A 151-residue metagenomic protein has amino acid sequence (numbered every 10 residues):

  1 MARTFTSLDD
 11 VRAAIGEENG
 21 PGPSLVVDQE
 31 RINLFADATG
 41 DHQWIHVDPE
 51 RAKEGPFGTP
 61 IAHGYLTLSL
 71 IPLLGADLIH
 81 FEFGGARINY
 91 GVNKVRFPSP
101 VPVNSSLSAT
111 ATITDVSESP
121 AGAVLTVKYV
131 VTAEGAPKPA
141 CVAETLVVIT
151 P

Functional and structural regions predicted by a protein language model:
M1-A13, V101-P151: HotDog/MaoC-like acyl-thioester-processing domains
A2-A62, P151: Catalytic strand-loop segment that frames the active site of acyl-thioester-processing enzymes
P21-P23, R31, D41, G84-N93 (+2 more regions): A generic structural signal for short beta-strands and their flanking turns/coil linkers
V26-V27, E50, L68, L74 (+2 more regions): Residue-level detector of alpha-helical segments with a strong bias toward transmembrane helices and their helix-loop
N33-A36, L68-P72: Predominant activation on well-ordered alpha-helical scaffold segments within soluble catalytic domains
K53-T59, S69-T110: Hydrophobic beta-strand-centered segment that forms part of the acyl-chain substrate-binding groove
H63-T67: A solvent-exposed, acidic/Ser-Thr-rich amphipathic alpha-helical stretch
